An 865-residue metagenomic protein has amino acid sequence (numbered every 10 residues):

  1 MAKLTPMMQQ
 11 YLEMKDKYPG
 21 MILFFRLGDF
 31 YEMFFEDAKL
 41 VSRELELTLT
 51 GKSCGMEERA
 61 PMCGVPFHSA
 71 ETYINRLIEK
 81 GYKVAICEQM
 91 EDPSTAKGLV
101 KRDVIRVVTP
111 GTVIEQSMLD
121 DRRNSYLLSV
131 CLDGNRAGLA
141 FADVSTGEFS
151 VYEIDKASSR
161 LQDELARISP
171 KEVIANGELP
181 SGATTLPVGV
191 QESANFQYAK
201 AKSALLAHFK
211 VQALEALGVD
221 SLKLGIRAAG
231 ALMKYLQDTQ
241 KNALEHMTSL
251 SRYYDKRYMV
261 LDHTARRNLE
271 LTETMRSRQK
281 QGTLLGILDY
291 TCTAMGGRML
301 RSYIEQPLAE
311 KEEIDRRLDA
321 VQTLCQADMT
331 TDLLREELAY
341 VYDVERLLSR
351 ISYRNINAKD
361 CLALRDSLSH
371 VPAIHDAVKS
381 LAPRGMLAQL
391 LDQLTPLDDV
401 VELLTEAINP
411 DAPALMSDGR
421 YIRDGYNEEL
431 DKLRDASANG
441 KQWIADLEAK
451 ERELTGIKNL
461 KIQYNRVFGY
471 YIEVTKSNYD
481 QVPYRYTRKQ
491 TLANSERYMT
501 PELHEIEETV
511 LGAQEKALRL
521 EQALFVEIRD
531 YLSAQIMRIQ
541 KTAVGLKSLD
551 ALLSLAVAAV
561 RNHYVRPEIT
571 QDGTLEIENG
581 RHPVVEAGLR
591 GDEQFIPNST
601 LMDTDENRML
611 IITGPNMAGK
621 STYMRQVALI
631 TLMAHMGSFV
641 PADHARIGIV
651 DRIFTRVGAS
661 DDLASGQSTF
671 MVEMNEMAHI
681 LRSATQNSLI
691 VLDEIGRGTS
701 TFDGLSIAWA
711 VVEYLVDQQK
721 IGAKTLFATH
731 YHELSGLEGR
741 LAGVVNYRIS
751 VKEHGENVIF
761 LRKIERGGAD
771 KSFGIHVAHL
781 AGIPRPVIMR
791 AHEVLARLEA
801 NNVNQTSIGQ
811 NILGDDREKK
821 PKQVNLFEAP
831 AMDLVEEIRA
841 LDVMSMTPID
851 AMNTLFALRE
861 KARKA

Functional and structural regions predicted by a protein language model:
M1-A2, Q9-E13, R529, I536 (+4 more regions): Conserved phosphate-binding elements of NTP-dependent enzyme cores
M1-T323, D332, E336-S352, I356-D446 (+2 more regions): Charged catalytic and DNA/RNA-contacting regions of genome-maintenance and nucleic-acid-processing enzymes
F35-A38, L222, C292-T293, G297-Y303 (+6 more regions): ATPase nucleotide-binding head domains, primarily ABC-like/P-loop NTPase cores
C87, P110-L119, A243, A382-P383 (+6 more regions): Active-site phosphate-binding and catalytic loops of NTP-dependent enzymes
A199-H208, M259-V260, M275, D366-Q442 (+5 more regions): Amphipathic heptad-repeat alpha-helical coiled-coil/stalk segments that mediate oligomerization, filament/stalk
Y353, N357, S367-H370, M386-Q389 (+3 more regions): Charged, surface-exposed helical/loop "interaction arms" that form contiguous linear patches used for dimerization
E428-A438, W443, K819-A857: C-terminal accessory/binding modules appended to enzymatic or scaffolding proteins
L492, E496-D530: Extended, charged coiled-coil "arm/hinge" scaffolds of SMC/Rad50-like chromosome-maintenance ATPases and other large
